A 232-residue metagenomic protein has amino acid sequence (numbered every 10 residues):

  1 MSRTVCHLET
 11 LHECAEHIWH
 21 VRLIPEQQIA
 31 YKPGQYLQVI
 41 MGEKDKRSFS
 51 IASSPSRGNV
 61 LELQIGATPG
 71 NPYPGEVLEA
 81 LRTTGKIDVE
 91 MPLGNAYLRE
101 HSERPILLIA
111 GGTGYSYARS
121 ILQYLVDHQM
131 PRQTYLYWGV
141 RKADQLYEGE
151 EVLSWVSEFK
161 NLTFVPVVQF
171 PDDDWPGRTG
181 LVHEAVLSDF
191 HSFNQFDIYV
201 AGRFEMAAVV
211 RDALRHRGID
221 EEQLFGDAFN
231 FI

Functional and structural regions predicted by a protein language model:
S2, R141-I232: Reductase modules of NAD(P)H-dependent flavoproteins
S2-G85, K142, V167-F170: Ferredoxin-reductase
G34, G114, R203: Short, conserved phosphate/pyrophosphate- and ester-handling motifs at nucleotide-, phospho-/glycolipid
G85, R132-Q133, D220-Q223: Short acidic capping loops at alpha-helix termini that bridge into adjacent secondary structure
M91-E103: A short, basic/flexible loop-to-alpha-helix module at the beginning of a structural domain
P105-L107, Y135, D197: Structural motif
Y115-D127: Histidine-anchored nucleotide/phosphate-binding helix
